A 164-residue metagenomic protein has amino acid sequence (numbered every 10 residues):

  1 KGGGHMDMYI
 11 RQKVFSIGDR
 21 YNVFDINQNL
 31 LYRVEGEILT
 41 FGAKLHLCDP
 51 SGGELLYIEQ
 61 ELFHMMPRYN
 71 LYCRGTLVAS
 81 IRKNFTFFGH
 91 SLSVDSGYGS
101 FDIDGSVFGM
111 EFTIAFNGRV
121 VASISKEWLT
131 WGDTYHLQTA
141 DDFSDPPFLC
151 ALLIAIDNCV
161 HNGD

Functional and structural regions predicted by a protein language model:
G2-D164: Intrinsically disordered, low-complexity proline/glycine-rich segments
